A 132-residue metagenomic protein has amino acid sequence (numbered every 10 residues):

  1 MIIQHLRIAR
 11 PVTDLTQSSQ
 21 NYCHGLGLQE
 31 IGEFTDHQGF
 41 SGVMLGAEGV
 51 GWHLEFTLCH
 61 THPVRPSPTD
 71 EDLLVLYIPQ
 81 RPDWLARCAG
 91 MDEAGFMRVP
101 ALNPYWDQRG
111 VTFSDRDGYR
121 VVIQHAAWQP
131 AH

Functional and structural regions predicted by a protein language model:
M1, R7-R10, E33, C88-H132: Vicinal oxygen chelate
I2, R10-W52: Core segments of cupin and vicinal oxygen chelate
Q4-T13, V43-E48, P63-M91, R109-S114: Vicinal oxygen chelate
Q20, L85, V121: Alpha-helical elements of the RecA-like P-loop NTPase motor core of helicases
D36, C59, Q80-R81, P104-W106: Short beta->alpha connector loops
G49-L54, D117-V121: Short, charged/polar, Gly/Pro-enriched secondary-structure boundary elements
T57-H62, H125-W128: Acetyl-CoA-dependent GNAT
